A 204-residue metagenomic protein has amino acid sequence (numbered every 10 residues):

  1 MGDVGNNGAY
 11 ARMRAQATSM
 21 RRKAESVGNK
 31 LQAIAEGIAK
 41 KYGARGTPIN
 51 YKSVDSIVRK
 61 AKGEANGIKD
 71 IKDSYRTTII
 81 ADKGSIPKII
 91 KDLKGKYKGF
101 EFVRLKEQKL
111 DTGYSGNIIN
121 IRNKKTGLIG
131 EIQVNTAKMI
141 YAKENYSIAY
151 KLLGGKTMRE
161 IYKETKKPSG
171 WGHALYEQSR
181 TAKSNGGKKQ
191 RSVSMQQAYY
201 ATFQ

Functional and structural regions predicted by a protein language model:
M1-I71, P87, S184, K189-S192 (+1 more regions): Charge-rich, low-complexity segments
A61-Q204: Long beta-strand-rich cores associated with HINT superfamily self-processing modules
